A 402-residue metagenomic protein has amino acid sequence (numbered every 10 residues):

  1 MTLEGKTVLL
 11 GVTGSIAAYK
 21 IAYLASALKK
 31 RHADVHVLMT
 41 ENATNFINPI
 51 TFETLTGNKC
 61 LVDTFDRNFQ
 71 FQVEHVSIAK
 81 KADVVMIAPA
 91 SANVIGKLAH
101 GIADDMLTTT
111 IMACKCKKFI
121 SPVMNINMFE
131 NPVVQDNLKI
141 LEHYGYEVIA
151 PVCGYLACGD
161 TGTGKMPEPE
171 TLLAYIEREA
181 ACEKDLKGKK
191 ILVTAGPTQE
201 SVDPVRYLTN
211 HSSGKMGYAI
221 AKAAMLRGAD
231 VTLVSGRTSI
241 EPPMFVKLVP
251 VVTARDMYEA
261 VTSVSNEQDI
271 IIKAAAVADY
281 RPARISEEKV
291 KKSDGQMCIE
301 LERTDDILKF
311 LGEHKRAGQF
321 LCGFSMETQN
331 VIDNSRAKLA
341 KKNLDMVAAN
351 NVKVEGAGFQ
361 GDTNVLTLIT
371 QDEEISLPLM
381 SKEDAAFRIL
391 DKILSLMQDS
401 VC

Functional and structural regions predicted by a protein language model:
M1-F119, N125-G214, Y218-C402: A cross-family phosphate/adenosyl-ligand binding-site feature
